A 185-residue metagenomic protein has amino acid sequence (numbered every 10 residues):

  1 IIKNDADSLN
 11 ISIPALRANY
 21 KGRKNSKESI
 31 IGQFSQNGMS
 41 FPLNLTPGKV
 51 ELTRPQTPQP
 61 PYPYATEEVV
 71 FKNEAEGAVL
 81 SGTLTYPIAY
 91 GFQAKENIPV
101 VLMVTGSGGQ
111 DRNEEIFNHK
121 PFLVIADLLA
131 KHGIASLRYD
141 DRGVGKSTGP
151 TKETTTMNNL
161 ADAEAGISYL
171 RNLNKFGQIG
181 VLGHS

Functional and structural regions predicted by a protein language model:
I1-N25, S29-S35: Central antiparallel beta-sheet cores of small beta-barrel/beta-sandwich binding domains
S29, F34-A65: Edge beta-strand at a domain terminus
V50-E96: N-terminal cap/lid segment of alpha/beta-hydrolase-fold proteins
K95-S107: Short beta-strand element of the alpha/beta-hydrolase
E115-S136: Short amphipathic alpha-helix adjacent to the substrate-entry channel of hydrolases
P121, K152-L173: Alpha/beta-hydrolase active-site loop
Y139, G143-T154: Glycine-rich "HGGG/HGxG" loop immediately N-terminal to the catalytic nucleophile of the alpha/beta-hydrolase
N174-S185: Alpha/beta-hydrolase fold nucleophile elbow
